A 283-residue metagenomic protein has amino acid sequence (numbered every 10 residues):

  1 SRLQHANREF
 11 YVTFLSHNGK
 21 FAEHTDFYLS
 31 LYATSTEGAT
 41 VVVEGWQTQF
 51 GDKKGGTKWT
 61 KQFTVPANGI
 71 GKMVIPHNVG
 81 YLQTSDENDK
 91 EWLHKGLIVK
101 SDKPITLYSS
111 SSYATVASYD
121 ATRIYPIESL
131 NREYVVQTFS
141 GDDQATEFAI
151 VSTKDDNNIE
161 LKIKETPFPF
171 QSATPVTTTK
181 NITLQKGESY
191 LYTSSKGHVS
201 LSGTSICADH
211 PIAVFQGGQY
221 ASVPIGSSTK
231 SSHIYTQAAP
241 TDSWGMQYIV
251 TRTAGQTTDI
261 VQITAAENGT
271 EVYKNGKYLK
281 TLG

Functional and structural regions predicted by a protein language model:
S1-G283: Intrinsically disordered, low-complexity linker/terminal regions across diverse proteins
